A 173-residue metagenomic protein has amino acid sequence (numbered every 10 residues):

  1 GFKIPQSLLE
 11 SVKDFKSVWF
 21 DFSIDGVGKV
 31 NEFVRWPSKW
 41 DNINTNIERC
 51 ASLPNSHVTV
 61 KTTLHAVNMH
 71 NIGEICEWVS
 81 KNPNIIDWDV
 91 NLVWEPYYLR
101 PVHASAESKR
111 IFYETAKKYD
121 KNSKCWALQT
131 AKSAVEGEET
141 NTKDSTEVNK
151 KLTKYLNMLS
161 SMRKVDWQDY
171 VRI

Functional and structural regions predicted by a protein language model:
G1-L92: Radical SAM/AdoMet-radical enzyme domain recognition
K3, R35, R49, R100 (+4 more regions): Arginine residue identity/basic-tract feature
E10, E32, E48, E74-E77 (+5 more regions): Glutamate identity and glutamate-enriched acidic tracts
D21-S23, K61, R110-E114, K154 (+1 more regions): Charged, low-complexity, helix-prone segments enriched in Lys/Glu/Asp/Gln
D25, L53-P54, V79, R100 (+2 more regions): Aromatic-enriched hydrophobic runs in primary sequence
L64-H70, D87-A116, C125-G137, T142: Flexible glycine/acidic-rich beta-alpha junction loops that bind and position SAM and/or redox cofactors in anaerobic
K117-I173: Radical SAM enzyme core and accessory elements
